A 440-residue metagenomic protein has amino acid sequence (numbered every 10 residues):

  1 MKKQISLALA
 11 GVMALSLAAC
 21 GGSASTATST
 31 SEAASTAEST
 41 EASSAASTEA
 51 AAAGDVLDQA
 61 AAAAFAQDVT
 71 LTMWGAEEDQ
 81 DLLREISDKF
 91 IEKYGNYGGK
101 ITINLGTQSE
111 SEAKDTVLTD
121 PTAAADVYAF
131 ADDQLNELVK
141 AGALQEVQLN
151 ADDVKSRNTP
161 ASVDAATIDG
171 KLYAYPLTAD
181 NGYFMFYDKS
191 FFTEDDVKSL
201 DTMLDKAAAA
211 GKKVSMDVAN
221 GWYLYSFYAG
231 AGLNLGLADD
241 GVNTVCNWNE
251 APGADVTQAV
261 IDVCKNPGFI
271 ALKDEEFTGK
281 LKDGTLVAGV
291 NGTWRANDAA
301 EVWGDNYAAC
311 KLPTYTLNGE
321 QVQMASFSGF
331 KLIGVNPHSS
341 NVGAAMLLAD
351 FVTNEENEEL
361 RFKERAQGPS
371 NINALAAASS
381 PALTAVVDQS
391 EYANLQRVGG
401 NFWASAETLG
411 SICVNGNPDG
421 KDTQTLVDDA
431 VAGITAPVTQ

Functional and structural regions predicted by a protein language model:
E49-A62, F130-Y183, D195, A309-K311: Hinge/lid segment of periplasmic solute-binding proteins
A76, D88, C264-N341: Extracytoplasmic/periplasmic substrate-binding proteins
E77, N297, K331-A404: Mature extracytoplasmic/periplasmic domains
K89, K93-N158, S190, D195 (+1 more regions): Extracytoplasmic "Venus flytrap"/periplasmic binding protein-like
L118-T119, A123-D126, K155-Y187, K212-M216 (+2 more regions): A structural signal for short loop-to-beta-strand junctions that line the ligand-binding cleft of periplasmic/secreted
Y173-L177, Y183, D201-C246, L286: Extracytoplasmic/periplasmic solute-binding protein
V242-K273: Glycine-centered hinge/linker elements that transmit conformational signals in sensory and ligand-binding systems
F327, E364-G368, P381-Q440: C-terminal capping/gating helix-and-loop segments adjacent to ligand/active sites or protein-protein/ligand interfaces
